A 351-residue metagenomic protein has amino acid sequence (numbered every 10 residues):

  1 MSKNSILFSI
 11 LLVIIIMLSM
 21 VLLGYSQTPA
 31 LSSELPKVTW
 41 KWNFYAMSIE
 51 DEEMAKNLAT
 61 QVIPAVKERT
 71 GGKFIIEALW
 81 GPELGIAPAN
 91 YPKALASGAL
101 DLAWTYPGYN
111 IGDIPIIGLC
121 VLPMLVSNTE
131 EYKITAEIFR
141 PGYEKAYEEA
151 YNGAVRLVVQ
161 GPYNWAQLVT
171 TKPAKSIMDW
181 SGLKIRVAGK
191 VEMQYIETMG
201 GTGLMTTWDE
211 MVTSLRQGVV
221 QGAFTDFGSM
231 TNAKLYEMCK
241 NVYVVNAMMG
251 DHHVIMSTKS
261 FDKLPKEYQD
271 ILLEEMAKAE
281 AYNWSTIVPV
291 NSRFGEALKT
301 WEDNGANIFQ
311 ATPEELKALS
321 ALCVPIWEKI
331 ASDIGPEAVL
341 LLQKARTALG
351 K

Functional and structural regions predicted by a protein language model:
M1-T39, K351: Short, low-complexity disordered leader/linker segments with a strong preference for bacterial N-terminal type II
S26-E131, A146-K351: N-terminal secretory/targeting leader peptides
K133-A146: Signature of the catalytic double-stranded beta-helix
